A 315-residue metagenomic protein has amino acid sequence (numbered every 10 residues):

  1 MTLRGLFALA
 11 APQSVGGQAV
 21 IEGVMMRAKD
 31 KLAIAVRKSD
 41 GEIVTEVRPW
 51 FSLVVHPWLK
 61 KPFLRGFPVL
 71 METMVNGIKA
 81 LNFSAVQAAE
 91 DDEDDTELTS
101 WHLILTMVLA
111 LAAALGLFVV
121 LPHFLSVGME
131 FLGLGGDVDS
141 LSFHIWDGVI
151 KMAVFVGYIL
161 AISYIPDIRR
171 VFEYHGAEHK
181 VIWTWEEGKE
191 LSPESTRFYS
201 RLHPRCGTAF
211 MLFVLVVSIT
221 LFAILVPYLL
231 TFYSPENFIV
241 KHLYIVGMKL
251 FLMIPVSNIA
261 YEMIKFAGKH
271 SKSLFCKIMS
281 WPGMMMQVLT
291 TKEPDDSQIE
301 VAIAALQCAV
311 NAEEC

Functional and structural regions predicted by a protein language model:
M1-A85, A89: Divalent-cation
R4-G16, V20, V24-M26, D40 (+5 more regions): Polar-ligand-bearing catalytic/cofactor-coordination segments of membrane-embedded or membrane-tethered inner-membrane
G66-T73, G77-A80, S84, T184 (+5 more regions): Low-complexity, intrinsically disordered, cysteine-poor segments enriched in small/polar and charged residues
G77-A80, S84, F118-P122, S126 (+6 more regions): Alpha-helical transmembrane segments of polytopic integral membrane proteins, especially the permease/helical cores
F83-Q87, L111-G136, V214-I245: Juxtamembrane "helix exit" motif at the C-terminal ends of alpha-helical transmembrane segments in multi-pass membrane
Q87-G133, D139-Y164: Hydrophobic alpha-helical segments characteristic of transmembrane helices in integral membrane transporters
S100-G116, Y199-I224: Transmembrane alpha-helical segments and their cytosolic interface motifs in multi-pass membrane proteins
K241-I264: Alpha-helical transmembrane segments
